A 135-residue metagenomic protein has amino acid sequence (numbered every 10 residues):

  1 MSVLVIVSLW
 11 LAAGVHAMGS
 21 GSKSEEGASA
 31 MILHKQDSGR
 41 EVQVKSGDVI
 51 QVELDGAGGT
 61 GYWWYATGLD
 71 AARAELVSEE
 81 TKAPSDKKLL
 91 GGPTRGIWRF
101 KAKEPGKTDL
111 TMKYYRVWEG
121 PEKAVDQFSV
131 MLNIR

Functional and structural regions predicted by a protein language model:
S2-A13: Bacterial N-terminal signal peptides
V15-G19: Boundary at the C-terminal end of the N-terminal hydrophobic targeting segment
K23-V52, A57: N-terminal edge beta-strand
T60-G61, G68-D86: Short, solvent-exposed loop/linker segments at beta-strand-coil boundaries, enriched for Pro/Gly and Ser/Thr
L90-I97: Aromatic sugar-binding surface patches on proteins that engage polysaccharides or sugar-phosphate polymers
F100-T108: Glycine-centered tight-turn and secondary-structure capping sites
Y115-E122: Short acidic/polar inter-strand loop motif in beta-rich domains
L132-I134: Interdomain boundary/hinge segments at the C-termini of tandem beta-sandwich modules
